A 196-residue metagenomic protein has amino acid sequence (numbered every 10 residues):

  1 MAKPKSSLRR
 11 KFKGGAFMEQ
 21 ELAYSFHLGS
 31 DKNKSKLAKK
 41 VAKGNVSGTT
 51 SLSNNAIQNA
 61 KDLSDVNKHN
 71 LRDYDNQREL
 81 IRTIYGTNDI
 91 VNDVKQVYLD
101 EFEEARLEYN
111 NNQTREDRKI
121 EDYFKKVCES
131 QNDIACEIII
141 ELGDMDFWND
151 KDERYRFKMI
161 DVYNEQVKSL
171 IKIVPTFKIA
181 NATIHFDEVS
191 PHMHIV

Functional and structural regions predicted by a protein language model:
M1-V196: N-terminal nicking endonuclease/strand-transfer module with a His-rich metal-binding environment and a catalytic Tyr
